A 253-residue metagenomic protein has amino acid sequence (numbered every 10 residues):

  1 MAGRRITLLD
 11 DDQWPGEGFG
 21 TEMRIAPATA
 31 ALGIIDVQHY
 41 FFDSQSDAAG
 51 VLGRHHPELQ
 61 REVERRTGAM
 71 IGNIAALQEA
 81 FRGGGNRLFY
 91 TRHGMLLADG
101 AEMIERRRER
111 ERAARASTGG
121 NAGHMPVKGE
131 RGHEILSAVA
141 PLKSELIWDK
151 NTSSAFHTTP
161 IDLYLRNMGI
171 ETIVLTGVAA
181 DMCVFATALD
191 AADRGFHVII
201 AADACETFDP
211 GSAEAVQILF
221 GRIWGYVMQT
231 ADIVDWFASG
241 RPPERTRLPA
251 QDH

Functional and structural regions predicted by a protein language model:
M1-A31, Y40-A49, E79-G84, R106-H253: Active-site-adjacent betaalpha module
P15-G20, R66, M70-N73: N-terminal post-signal-peptidase region of extra-cytosolic proteins
P27, Q60-T67: Cytosolic catalytic domains that perform sulfur/thiol-centered chemistry
G33-I35: Short hydrophobic beta-strand that contains or immediately precedes a catalytic carboxylate
F42, L96-G100: Short catalytic/ligand-binding loop motif for oxyanion handling, primarily in non-cytosolic enzymes, centered on
Q45-V63: A solvent-exposed, charged loop/short amphipathic helix patch at secondary-structure junctions
G68-R87: A short, N-terminal amphipathic alpha-helix
T91-M95, V178: Short, well-ordered beta-to-alpha junction loops that form the rim of enzyme active sites and present histidine/acidic
